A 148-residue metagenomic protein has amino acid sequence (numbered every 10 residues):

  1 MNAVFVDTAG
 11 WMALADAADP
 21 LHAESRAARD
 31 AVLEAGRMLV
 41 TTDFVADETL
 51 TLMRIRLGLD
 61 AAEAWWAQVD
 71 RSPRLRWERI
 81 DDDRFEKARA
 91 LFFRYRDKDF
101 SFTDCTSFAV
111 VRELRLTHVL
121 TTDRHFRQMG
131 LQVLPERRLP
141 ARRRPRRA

Functional and structural regions predicted by a protein language model:
M1-T41, R54-A67, P140-R147: Short, well-structured N-terminal submotif of metal-dependent ribonuclease cores
W11, A46, F126-R127: A generic structural signal for short hydrophobic patches within well-formed alpha-helices
A35-G36, S72-P73, M129: Structured helix-beta-strand junction loops
V40, E78, L134: General small-molecule cofactor/ligand-binding pocket signal
D43-F44, D104, D123-R124: Short secondary-structure boundary segments
L75-H118: Active-site neighborhoods of divalent-metal-dependent phosphate/nucleic-acid chemistry enzymes
F108, E113-A148: Acidic, PIN/NYN-like endoribonuclease modules and their adjacent C-terminal/linker elements
